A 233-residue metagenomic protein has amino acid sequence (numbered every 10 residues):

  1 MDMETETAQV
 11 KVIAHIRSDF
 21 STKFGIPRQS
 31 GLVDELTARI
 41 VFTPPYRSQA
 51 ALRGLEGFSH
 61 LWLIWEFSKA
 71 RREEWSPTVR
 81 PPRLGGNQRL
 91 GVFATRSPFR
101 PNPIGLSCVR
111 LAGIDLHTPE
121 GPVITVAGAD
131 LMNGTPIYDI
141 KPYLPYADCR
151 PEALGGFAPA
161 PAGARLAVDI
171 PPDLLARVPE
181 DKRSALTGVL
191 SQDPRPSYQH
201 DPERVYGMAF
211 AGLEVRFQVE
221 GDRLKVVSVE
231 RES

Functional and structural regions predicted by a protein language model:
M1-I104, L116-T125, A129-S233: Mixed-charge, low-complexity intrinsically disordered regions
R17, V109-A112: Conserved positions in beta-strands of structured domains
